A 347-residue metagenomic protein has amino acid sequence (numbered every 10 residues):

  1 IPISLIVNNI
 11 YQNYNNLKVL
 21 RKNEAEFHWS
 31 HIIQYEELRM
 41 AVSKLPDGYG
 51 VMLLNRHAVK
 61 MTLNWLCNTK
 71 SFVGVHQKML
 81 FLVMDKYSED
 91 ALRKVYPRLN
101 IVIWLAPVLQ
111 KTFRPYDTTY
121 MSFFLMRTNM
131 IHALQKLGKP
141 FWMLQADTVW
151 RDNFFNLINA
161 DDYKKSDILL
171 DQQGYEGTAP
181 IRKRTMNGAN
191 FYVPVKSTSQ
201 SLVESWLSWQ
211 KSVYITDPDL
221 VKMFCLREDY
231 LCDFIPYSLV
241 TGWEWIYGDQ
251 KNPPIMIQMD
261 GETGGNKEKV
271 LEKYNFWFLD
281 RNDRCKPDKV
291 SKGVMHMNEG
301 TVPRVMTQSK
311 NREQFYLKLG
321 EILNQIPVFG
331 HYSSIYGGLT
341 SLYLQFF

Functional and structural regions predicted by a protein language model:
I1-V19: N-terminal signal-anchor transmembrane helix specifying type II single-pass membrane topology of secretory-pathway
Y49-G50: Cell-envelope/extracellular polymer assembly enzymes that use nucleotide-activated donors
L54-K60: Active-site beta-to-alpha loop of glycosyltransferases that engages the nucleotide-sugar donor
C67-Q77: Short, acidic, metal-binding catalytic loop of nucleotide-sugar glycosyltransferases
M79-D85: Short internal beta-strands
Y87-L137: Active-site-proximal specificity loops/subdomain of glycosyltransferases
F123-T185, F191-V193: GT-A fold catalytic core of metal-dependent nucleotide-sugar glycosyltransferases, centered on the diacidic
Y163, N190-F347: Catalytic core and acceptor-binding pocket of nucleotide-sugar-dependent glycosyltransferases
